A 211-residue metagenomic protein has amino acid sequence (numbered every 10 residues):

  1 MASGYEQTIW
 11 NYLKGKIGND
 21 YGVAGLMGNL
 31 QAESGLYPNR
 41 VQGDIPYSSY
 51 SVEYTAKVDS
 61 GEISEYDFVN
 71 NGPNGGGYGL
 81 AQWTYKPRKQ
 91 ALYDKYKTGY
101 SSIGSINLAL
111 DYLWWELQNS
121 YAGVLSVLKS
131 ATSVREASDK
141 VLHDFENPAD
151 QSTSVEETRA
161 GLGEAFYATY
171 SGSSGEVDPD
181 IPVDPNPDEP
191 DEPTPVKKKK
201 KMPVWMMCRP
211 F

Functional and structural regions predicted by a protein language model:
M1, K89-W205, P210-F211: Non-catalytic cell-wall polysaccharide-engagement segments
M1-L36: Export/targeting segments at the very N-terminus of extracytoplasmic proteins
A2-T8, S34-K129: Peptidoglycan-targeting cell-wall enzymes and recognition modules
W10, G18, A81, D144-N147 (+1 more regions): Broad hydrophobic/π-residue packing in well-ordered secondary structure
K16-M27, P38-I45, G123-S133, A137 (+1 more regions): Surface-exposed patches in mature extracellular/periplasmic domains of secreted proteins
V23-M27, G77-L80, L110, S138: Extracellular structured ligand-interaction cores
L26-L30, L36, V41, W83 (+2 more regions): Long, contiguous hydrophobic alpha-helical segments, chiefly transmembrane helices and signal peptides
